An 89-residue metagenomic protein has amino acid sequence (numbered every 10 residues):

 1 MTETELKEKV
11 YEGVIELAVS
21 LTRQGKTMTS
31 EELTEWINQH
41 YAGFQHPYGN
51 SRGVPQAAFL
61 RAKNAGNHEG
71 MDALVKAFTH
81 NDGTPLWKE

Functional and structural regions predicted by a protein language model:
M1-V14, L86-W87: Basic, amphipathic alpha-helix used for nucleic-acid engagement in HTH/winged-helix/SANT-Myb modules and analogous
T2, K26-T29, N67: Intrinsically disordered, low-complexity coil/linker segments enriched for acidic/polar and small residues
K9-T27: Positively charged, polyanion-binding regions of nucleic-acid-associated proteins
W36: Residues within the alpha-helical elements of helix-turn-helix
H40-G49: Short, basic interhelical loop/turn and adjoining N-cap of the next helix at nucleic-acid- or acidic-partner-contacting
R52-E89: Charged low-complexity interaction tracts in eukaryotic proteins
